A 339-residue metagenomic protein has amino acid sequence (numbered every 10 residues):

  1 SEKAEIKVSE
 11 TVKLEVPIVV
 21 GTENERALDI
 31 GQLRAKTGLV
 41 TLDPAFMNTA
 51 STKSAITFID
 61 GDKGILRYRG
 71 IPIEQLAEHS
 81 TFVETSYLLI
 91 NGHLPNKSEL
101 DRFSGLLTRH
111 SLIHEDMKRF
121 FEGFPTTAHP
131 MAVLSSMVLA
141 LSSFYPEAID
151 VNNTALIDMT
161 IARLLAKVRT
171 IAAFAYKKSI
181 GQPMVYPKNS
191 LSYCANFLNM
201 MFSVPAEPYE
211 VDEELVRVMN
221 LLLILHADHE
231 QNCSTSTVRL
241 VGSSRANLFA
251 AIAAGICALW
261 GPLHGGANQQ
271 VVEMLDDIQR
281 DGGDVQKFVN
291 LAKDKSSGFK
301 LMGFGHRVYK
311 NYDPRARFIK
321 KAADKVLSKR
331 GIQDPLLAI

Functional and structural regions predicted by a protein language model:
S1-I339: Hydrophobic alpha-helical bundle cores within soluble ligand-binding/oligomerization subdomains
